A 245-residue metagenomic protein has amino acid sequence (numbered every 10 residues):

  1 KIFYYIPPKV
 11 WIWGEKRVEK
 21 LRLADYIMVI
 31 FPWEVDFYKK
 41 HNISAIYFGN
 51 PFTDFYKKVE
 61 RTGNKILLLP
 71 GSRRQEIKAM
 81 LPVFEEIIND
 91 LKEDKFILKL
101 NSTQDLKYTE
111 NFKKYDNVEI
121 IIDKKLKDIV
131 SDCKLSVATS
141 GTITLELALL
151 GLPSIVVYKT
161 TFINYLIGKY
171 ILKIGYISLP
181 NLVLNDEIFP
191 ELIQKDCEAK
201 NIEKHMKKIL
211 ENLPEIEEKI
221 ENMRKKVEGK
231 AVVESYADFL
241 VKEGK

Functional and structural regions predicted by a protein language model:
K1-E60, L69-L81, D90, N101-D105 (+1 more regions): Active-site and donor-binding regions of nucleotide-sugar-utilizing enzymes
Y5, I30, F48, K99 (+3 more regions): Generic beta-sheet signal
D25, D123-I171: A donor-sugar binding/catalytic signature common to diverse glycosyltransferases and related nucleotide-sugar
R61-L67, K95: Charged active-site motifs of nucleotide-sugar-dependent glycosyltransferases
T109-K124: Nucleotide-activated donor-binding/catalytic signature segment of Leloir-type glycosyltransferases, i.e., the conserved
L149-K200: Catalytic binding pocket for nucleotide-activated donors in carbohydrate/polymer assembly enzymes
K195-M223: Conserved donor-nucleotide binding/catalytic region of nucleotide-linked donor-dependent transferases
E228-K245: C-terminal alpha-helical cap of glycosyltransferases
